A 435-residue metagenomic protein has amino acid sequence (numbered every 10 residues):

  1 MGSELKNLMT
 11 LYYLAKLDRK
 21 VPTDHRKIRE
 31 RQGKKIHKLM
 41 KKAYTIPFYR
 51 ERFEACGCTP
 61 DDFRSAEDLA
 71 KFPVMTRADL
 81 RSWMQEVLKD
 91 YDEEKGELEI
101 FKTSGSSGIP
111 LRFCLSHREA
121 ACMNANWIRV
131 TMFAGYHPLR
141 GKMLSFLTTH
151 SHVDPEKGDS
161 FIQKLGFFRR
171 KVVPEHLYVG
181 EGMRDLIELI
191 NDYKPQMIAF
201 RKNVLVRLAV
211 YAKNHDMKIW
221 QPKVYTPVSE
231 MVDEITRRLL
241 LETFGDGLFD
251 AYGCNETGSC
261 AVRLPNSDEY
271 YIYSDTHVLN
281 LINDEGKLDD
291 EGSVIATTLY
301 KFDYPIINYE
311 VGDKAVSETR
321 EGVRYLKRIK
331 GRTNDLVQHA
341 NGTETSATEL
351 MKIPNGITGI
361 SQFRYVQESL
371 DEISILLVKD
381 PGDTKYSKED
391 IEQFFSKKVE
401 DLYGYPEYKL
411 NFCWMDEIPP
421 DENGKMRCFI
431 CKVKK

Functional and structural regions predicted by a protein language model:
M1-K102, G108-G141, D192-A199, I219-W220 (+3 more regions): Nucleotide 5′-phosphate-binding alpha/beta core
K38, T149-Y273: Conserved adenylate-forming
A43, T103, I198, L240 (+6 more regions): Residue-level signal for inorganic ion chemistry
A134-E156: Carboxylate/His-rich catalytic cores and anion/metal-binding grooves
F146, R201, V228, E318 (+1 more regions): Conserved residues at the C-terminal ends of beta-strands
R170, L248, L279, F363 (+1 more regions): Generic structural signal for residues in well-ordered beta-strands
I198, Y300-Y403: AMP-binding/adenylate-forming catalytic core of the ANL superfamily
P227, V232-E321, T333-D335: Conserved AMP-binding/adenylate-forming
